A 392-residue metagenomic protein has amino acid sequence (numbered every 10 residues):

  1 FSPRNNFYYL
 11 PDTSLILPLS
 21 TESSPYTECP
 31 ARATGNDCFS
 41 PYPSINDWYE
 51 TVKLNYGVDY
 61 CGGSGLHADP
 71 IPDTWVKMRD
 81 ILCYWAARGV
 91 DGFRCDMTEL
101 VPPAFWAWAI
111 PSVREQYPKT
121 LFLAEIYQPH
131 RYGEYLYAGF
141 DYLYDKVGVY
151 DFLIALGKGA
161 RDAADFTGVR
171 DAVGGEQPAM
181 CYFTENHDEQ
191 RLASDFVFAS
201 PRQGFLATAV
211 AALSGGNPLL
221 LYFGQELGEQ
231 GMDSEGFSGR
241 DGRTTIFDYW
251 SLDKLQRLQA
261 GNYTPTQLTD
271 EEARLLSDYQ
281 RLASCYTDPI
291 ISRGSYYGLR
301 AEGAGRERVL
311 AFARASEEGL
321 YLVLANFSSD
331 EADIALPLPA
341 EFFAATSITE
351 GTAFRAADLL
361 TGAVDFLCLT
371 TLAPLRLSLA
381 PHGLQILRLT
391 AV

Functional and structural regions predicted by a protein language model:
F1-Y84, A109: Substrate-binding/active-site clefts of carbohydrate-active enzymes
E50-T74, V90-L100, V149, L153-G157 (+1 more regions): The substrate-binding groove and active-site-proximal loops of carbohydrate-active enzymes, especially glycoside
G92-R94, L121-L123, A179-Y182, L219-L220: Structural preference for beta-strand elements that scaffold enzyme active sites
P103-E115, L123-G157, Q230-S238: Substrate-binding cleft/loops of secretory-pathway carbohydrate-active enzymes
P129-L219: Noncatalytic carbohydrate-binding groove/subsite architecture in carbohydrate-active enzymes
G174, E185-N186, R191-T352: Loop/helix patches that line or flank the sugar-binding groove of alpha-linked glycan CAZymes
T352-L372: Solvent-exposed beta-strand/loop surfaces of large extracellular or lumenal domains
L367-V392: C-terminal beta-strand-rich structural cap/linker in extracellular carbohydrate-active enzymes
